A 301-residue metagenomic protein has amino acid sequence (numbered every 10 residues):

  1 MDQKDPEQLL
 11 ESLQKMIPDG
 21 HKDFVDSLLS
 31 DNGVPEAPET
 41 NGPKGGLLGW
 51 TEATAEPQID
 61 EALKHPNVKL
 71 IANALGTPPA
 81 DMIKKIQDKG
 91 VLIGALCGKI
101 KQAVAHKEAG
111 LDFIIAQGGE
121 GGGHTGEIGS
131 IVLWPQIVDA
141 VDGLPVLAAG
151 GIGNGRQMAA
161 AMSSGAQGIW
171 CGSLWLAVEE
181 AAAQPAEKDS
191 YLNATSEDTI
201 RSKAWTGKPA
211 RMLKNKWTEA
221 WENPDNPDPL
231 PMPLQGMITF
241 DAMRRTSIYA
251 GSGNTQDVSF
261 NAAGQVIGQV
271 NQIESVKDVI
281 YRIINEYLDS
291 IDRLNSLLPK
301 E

Functional and structural regions predicted by a protein language model:
M1-K22, E127-L147, G153-E301: Conserved active-site-proximal phosphate/metal-binding subdomains
M1-V141: Active-site entrance/lid segments in N-terminal catalytic domains of soluble metabolic enzymes
T77, I152-G153: Residue-level detector of alpha-helix initiation sites
